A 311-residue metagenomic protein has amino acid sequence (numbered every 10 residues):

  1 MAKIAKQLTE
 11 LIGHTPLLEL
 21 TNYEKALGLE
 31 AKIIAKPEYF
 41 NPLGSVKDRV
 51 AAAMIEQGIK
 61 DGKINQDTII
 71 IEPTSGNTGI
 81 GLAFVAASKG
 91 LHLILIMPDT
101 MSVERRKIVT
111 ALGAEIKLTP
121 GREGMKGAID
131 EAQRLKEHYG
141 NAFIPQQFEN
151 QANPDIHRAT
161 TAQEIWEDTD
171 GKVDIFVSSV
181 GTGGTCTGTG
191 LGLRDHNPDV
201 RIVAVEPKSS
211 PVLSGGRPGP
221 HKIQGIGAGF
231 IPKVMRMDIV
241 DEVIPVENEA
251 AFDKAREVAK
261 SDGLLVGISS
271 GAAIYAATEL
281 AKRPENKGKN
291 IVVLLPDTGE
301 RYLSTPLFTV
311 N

Functional and structural regions predicted by a protein language model:
M1-N311: PLP-dependent amino-acid enzyme catalytic core
